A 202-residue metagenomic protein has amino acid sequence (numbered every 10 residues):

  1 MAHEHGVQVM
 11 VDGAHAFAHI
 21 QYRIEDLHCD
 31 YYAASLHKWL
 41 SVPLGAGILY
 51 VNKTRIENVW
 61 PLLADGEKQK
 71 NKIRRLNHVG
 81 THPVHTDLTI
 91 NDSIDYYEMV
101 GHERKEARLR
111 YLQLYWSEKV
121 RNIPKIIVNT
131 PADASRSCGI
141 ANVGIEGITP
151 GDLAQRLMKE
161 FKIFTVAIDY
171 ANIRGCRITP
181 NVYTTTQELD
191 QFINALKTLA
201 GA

Functional and structural regions predicted by a protein language model:
M1-A202: Pyridoxal 5′-phosphate
